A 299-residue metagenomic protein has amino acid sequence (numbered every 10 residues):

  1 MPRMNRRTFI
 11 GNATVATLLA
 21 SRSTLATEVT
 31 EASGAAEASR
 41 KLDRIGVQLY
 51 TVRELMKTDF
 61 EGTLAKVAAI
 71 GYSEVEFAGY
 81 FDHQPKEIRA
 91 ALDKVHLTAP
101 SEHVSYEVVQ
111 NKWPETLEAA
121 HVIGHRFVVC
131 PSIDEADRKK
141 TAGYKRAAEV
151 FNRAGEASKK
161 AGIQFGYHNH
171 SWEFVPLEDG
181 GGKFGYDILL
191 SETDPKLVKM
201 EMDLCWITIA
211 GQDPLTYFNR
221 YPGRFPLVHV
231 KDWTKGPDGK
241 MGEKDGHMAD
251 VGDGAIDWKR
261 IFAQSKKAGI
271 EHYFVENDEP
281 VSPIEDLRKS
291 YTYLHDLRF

Functional and structural regions predicted by a protein language model:
M1-T17: N-terminal secretory signal peptides and thylakoid transit peptides that target proteins across membranes
T14, E74, F81, T98 (+2 more regions): Active-site acidic/histidine proton-transfer and metal-coordination neighborhood in alpha/beta enzyme cores
T24-M56: C-terminal segment of N-terminal export signals and the immediately downstream linker at the start of the mature
A36-K41, L64-A69, H83-A99, K112-H125 (+4 more regions): Acidic (Asp/Glu)-rich catalytic clusters
V47, V67, V75, L92 (+6 more regions): Conserved, mostly hydrophobic/aromatic
Y50-V52, A78-Y80, V104-E107, I133-E135 (+4 more regions): Active-site beta-loop-alpha junctions enriched in small/polar residues
E76, S101, V129, G166 (+2 more regions): Conserved beta-strand positions in the central sheet of alpha/beta enzyme cores
K160-A255, F262: Acidic/histidine-rich catalytic cores of soluble enzymes
